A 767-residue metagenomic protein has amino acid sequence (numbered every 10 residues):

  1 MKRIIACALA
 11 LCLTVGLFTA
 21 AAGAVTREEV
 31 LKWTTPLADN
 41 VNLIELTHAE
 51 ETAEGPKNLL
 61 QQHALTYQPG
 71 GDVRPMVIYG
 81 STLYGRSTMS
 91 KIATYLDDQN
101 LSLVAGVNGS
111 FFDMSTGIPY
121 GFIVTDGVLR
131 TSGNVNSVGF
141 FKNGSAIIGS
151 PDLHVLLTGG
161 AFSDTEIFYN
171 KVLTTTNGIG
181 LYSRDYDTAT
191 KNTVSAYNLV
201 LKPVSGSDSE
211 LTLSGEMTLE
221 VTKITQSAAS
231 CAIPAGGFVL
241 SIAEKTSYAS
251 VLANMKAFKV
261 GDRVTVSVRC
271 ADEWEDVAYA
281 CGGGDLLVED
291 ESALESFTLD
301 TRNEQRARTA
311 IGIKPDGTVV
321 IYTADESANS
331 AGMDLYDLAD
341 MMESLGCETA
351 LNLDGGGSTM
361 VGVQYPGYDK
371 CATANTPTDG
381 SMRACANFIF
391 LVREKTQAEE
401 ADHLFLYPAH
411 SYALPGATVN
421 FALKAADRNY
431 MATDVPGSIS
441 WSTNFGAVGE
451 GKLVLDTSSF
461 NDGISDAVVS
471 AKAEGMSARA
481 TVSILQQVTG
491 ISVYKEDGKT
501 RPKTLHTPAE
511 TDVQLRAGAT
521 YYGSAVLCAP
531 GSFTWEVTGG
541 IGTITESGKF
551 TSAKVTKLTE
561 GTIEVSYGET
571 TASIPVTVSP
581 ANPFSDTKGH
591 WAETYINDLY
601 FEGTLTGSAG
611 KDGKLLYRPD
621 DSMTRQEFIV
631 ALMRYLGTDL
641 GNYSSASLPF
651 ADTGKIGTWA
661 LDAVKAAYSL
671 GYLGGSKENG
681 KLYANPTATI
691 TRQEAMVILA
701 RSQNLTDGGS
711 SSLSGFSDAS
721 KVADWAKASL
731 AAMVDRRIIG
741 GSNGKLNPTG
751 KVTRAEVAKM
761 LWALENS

Functional and structural regions predicted by a protein language model:
T19-A24, Q487-G490, G498, S573-E593 (+6 more regions): Feature responds to low-complexity, polar/acidic, surface-exposed segments characteristic of secreted/exported proteins
A24-P234, F238: Zymogen propeptides
M114-K142, G282-C347, S358-E400, Y407: Conserved, well-ordered active-site substructure
A417-M431, T511-A525, I563: Beta-strand-rich structural segments
N429-A447, Y521-I541: Short flexible loop/turn segments that cap and initiate beta-strands
S442-F460, T500-K503, E536-F550, G607-S608: Low-complexity "stalk/linker" and mucin-like segments enriched in Ser/Thr/Pro/Ala/Gly
G449-A467, E546-L558, Y617-P619, A684-P686 (+1 more regions): Extracellular/luminal low-complexity segments enriched in Ser/Thr/Pro
S465-A473, L558-Y567: A short beta-strand micro-motif common to beta-rich folds, especially ectodomain repeats
